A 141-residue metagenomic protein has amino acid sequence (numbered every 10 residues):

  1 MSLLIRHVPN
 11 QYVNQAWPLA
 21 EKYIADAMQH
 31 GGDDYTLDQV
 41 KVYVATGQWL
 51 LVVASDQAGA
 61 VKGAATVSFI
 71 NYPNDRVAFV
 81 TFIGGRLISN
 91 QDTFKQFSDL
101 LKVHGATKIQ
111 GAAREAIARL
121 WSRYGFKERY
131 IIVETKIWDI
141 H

Functional and structural regions predicted by a protein language model:
M1-Y35: Short amphipathic alpha-helix that is part of the acyltransferase structural core
S2, V77, Y130: A residue-level signal for beta-strand positions that form part of recognition/binding surfaces within mature
H30-Q48: Active-site rim helix/loop that mediates acceptor-substrate recognition in acyltransferases
A45-I88: Conserved donor-binding loop and adjoining core beta-sheet/short helix segment in diverse acyl/aminoacyl transferases
W49, R123-K127: Short glycine-aromatic motifs
S68, A112, I132: Conserved residues at the C-terminal ends of beta-strands
P73-Y124: Acyl-donor binding region in acyl/amide transferases
K127-I140: Conserved catalytic-core motifs of GNAT/GCN5-like acyltransferases
